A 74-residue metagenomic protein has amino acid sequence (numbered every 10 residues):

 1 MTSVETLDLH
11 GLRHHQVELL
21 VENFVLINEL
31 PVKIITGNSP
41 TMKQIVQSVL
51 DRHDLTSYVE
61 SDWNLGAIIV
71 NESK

Functional and structural regions predicted by a protein language model:
M1-K74: Long, charged, low-complexity intrinsically disordered regions
